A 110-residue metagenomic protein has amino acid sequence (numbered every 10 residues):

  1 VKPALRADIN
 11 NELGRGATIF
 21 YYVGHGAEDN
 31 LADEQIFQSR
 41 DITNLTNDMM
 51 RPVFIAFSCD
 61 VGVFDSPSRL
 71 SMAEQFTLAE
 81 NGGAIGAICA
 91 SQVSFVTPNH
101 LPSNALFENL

Functional and structural regions predicted by a protein language model:
V1-L110: Cysteine-dependent hydrolase recognition
